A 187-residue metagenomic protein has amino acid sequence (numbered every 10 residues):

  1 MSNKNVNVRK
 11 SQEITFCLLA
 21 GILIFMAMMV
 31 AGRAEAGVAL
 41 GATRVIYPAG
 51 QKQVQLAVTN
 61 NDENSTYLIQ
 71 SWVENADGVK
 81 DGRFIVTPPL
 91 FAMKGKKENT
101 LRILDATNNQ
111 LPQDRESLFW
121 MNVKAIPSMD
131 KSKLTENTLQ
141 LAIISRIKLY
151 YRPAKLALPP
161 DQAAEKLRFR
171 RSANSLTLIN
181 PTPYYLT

Functional and structural regions predicted by a protein language model:
M1-E13: N-terminal secretory signal peptides that target proteins for export/translocation
M29-A31: N-terminal signal peptide c-region/cleavage motif recognized by signal peptidases
E35-V58, L158-R171: Beta-sheet-dominated interaction scaffolds and their linkers
V54-N60, I103, F119-K124, L176-N180: Buried hydrophobic-core signal for structured, non-transmembrane domains
D62-S65, P127, P181-Y184: Short, acidic/polar linear motifs in exposed loop/turn regions
L68-Q70, E74-P89, T187: Short beta-strand and strand-turn-strand segments in soluble, beta-rich domains
D81-N109: Intrinsically disordered, low-complexity Pro/Gly/Ser/Thr-rich segments with frequent PxxP/GP/PP motifs and embedded
N108-A154: Terminal connector regions
